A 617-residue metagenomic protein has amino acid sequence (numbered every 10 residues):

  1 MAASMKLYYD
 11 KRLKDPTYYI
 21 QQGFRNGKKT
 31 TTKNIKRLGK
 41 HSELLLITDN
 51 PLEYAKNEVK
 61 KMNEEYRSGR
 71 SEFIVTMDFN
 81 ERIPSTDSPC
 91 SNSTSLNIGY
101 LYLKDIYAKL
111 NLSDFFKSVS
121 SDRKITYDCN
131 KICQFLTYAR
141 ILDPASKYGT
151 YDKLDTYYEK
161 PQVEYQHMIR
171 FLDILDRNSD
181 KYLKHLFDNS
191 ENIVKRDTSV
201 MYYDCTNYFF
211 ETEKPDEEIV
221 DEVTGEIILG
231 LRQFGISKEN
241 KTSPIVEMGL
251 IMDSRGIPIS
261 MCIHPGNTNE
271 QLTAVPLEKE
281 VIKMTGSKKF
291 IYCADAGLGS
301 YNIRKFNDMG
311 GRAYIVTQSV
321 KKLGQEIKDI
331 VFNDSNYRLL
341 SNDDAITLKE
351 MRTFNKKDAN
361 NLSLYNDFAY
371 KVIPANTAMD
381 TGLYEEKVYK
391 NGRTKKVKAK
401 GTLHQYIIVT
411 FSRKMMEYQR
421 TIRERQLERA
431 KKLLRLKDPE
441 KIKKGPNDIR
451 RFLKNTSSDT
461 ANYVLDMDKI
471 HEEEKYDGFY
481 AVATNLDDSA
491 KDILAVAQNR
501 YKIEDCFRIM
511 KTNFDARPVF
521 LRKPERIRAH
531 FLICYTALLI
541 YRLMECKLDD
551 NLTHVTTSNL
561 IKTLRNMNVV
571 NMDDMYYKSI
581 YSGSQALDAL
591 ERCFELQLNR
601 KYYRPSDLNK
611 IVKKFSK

Functional and structural regions predicted by a protein language model:
M1-N130: Conserved glycine(s) in the ABC-transporter nucleotide-binding domain "signature"
A2-L7, D15-T17, G27, S113-K617: Anion-binding and metal-coordination hotspots
